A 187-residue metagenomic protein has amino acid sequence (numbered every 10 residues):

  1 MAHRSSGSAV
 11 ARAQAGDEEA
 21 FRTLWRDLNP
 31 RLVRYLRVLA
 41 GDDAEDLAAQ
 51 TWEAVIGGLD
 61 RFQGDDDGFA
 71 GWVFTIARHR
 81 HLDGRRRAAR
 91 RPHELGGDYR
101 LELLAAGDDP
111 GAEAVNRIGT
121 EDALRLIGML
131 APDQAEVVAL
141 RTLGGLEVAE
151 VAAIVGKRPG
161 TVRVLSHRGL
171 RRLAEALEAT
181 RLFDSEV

Functional and structural regions predicted by a protein language model:
A2-S6, R91-T120: Internal acidic/polar
Q14-R22, V33-Q50: Short, charged helix-capping/linker segments at alpha-helix termini
A15-E18, A106-L140, G144-I154, E175: Amphipathic alpha-helical segment used for protein-protein interaction
L24-D42, G58, I127, A179: Amphipathic, Lys/Arg- and hydrophobic-enriched alpha-helical face
W25, A48, V55, R141-G144 (+1 more regions): Core residues of bacterial helix-turn-helix
V38, G57-G64, T75-G96, N116 (+1 more regions): Arg/Lys-rich amphipathic alpha helix in sigma70-family domain 2
D46-E53, D67-H79: Structural recognition of an alpha-helix C-terminal capping motif at a helix-to-coil junction
R78, L82, Q134, L143 (+1 more regions): DNA-recognition helix of helix-turn-helix
